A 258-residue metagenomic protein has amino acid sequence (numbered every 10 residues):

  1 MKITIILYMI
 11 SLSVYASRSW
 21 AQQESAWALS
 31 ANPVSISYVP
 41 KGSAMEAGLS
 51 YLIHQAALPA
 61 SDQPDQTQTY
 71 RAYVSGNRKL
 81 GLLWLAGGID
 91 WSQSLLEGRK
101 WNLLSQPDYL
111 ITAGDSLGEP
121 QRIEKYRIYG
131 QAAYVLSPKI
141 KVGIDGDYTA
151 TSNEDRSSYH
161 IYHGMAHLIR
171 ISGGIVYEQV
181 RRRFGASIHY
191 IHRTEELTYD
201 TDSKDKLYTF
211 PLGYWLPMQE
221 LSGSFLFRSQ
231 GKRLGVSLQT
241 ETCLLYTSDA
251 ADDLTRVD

Functional and structural regions predicted by a protein language model:
S19-G98: N-terminal, post-signal peptide beta-strand-biased segments of exported outer-membrane/organellar beta-barrel and other
A47-L49, G87-I89, I144-G146, F184-I188 (+1 more regions): Membrane-embedded beta-strand positions of outer-membrane beta-barrel proteins
L49-Q55, W91-L95, G146-S152, Q179 (+1 more regions): Transmembrane beta-strands of outer-membrane beta-barrel pores
Q66-A72, R122-I128, H163-I169, Q230-V236: Residues that define the transmembrane beta-barrel architecture of outer-membrane proteins
A72-R78, I128-Y134, I171-Y177, I188 (+2 more regions): Residues on the lipid-exposed face of transmembrane beta-strands in outer-membrane beta-barrel proteins
K79-L83, S137-K139, E178-V180, C243-L245: Outer-membrane beta-barrel channels and translocator barrels
N102-Y109, S158-A166, T201-F210: Flexible, surface-exposed loop regions and adjacent strand-edge segments of Gram-negative outer-membrane beta-barrel
Y246-D252: Conserved small/polar residues in nucleotide/adenosyl-binding loops
